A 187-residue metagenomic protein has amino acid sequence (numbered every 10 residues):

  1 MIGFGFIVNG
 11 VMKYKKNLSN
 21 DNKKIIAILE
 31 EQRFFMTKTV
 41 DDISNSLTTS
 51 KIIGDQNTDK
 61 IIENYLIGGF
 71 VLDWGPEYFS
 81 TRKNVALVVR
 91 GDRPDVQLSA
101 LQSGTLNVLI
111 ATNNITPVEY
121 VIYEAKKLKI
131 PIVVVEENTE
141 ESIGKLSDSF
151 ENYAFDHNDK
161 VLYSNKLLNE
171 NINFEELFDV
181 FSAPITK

Functional and structural regions predicted by a protein language model:
M1-K24, I28-L29, F35, W74 (+2 more regions): Feature captures the catalytic cores and cofactor-binding loops of soluble hydro-lyases/lyases that act on carboxylate
F35-L101: Protease-associated
S50-G54, Y153, H157, N171-E175: Short secondary-structure junctions and interdomain/linker hinges
D55, L162-K187: NTP-binding/hydrolysis catalytic cores, primarily Walker-type P-loop NTPases
